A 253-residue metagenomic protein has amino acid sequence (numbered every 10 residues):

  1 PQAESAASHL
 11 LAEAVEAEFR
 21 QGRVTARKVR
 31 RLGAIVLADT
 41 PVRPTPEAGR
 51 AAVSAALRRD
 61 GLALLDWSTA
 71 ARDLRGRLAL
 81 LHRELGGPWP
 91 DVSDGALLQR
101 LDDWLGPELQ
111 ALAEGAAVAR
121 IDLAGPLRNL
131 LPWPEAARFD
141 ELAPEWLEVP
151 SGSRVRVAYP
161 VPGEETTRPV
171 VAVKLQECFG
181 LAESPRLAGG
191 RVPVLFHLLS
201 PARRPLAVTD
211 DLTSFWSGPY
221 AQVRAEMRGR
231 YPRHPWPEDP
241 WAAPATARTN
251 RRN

Functional and structural regions predicted by a protein language model:
P1-W146, G189-N253: Acidic, serine/threonine- and proline-rich low-complexity intrinsically disordered segments
V161-V194, L198: Short, surface-exposed, low-complexity cationic segments
